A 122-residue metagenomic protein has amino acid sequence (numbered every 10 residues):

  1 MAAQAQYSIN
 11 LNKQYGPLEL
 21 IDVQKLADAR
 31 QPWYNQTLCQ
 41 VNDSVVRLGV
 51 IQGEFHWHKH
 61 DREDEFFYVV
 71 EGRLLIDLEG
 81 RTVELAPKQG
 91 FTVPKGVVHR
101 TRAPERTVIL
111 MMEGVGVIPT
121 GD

Functional and structural regions predicted by a protein language model:
M1-R47: A short, N-terminal "cap"/entry segment at the start of jelly-roll beta-barrel domains of the cupin/DSBH fold
Q31-P32, V45-D61: Conserved short histidine dyad/triad with adjacent acidic residue
Y34, S44, G53, R81 (+3 more regions): A generic "binding-loop/recognition-motif" signal
N42, V70-E71, A86-P87, E105: A cytosolic small-molecule/anion-sensing beta-strand core signal
V50-Q52, H60-D77, M112: Short, conserved beta-strand element in jelly-roll/cupin
E79-K95: Short acidic-glycine-tyrosine-enriched beta hairpin
K95-D122: Ligand-binding loop in jelly-roll beta-barrel domains
